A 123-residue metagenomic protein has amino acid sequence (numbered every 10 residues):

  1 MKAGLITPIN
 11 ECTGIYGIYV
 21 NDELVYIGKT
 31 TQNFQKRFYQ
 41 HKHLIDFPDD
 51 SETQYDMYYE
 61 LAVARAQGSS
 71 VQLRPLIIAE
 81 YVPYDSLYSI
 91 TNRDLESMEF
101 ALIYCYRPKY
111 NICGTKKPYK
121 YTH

Functional and structural regions predicted by a protein language model:
M1-T13, G17-V25, T30-H123: Boundary/linker segments flanking structured domains
